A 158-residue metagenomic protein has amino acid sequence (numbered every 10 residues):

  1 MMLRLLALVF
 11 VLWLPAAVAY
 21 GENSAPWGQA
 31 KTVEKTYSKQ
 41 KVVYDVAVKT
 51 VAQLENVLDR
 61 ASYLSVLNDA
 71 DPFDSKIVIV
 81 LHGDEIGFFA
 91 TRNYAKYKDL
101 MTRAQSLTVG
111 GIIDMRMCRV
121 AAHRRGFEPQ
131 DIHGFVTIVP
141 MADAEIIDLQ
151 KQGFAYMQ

Functional and structural regions predicted by a protein language model:
M1-L5: Positively charged n-region of N-terminal signal peptides that target proteins for export
L6-A16: Bacterial N-terminal signal peptides
A19-G21: Boundary at the C-terminal end of the N-terminal hydrophobic targeting segment
N23-K76: N-terminal secretory signal peptides
V42-D45, V78-L81, D114-M117: Structural recognition of the beta-strand scaffold that forms the well-ordered cores of secreted hydrolase catalytic
K49, H82-E85, V120: Solvent-exposed coil/turn segments that connect beta secondary-structure elements in extracytoplasmic/periplasmic
S75-F89: Acidic helix-start/capping segments at beta-turn-to-alpha-helix junctions
A90-Q158: A cross-taxonomic marker for long C-terminal extensions/tails that follow the last structured domain
